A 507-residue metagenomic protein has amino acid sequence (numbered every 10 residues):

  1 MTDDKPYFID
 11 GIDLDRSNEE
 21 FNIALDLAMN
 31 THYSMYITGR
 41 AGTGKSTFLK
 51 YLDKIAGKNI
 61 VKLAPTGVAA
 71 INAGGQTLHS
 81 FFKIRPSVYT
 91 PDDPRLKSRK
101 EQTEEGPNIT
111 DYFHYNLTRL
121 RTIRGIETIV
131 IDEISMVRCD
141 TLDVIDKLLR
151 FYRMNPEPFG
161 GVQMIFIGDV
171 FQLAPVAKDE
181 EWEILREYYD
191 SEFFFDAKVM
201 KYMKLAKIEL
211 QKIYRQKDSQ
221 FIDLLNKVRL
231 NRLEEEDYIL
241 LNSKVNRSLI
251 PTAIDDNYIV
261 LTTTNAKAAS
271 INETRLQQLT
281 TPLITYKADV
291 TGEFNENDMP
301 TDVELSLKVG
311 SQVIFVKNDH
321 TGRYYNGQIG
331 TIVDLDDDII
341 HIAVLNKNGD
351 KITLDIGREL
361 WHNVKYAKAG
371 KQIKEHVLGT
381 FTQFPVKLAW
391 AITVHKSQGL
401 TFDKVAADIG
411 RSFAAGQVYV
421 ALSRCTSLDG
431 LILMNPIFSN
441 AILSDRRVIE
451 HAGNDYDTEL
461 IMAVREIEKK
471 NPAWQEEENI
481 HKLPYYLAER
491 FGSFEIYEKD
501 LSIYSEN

Functional and structural regions predicted by a protein language model:
M1-N507: Conserved ATP-binding/catalytic motifs of P-loop helicase motor domains
